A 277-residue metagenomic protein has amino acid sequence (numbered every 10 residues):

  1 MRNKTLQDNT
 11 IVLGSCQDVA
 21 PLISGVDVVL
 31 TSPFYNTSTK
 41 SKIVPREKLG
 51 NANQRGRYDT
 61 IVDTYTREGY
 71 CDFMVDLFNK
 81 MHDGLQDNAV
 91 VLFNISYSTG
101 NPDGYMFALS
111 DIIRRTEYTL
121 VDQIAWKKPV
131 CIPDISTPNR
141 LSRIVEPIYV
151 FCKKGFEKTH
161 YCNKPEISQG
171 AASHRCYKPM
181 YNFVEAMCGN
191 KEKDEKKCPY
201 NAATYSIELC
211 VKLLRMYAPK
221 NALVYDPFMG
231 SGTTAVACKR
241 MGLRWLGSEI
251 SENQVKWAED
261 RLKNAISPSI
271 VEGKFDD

Functional and structural regions predicted by a protein language model:
M1-Q7, E259-K274: Short, conserved SAM-binding/catalytic segment of Class I S-adenosyl-L-methionine-dependent methyltransferases
M1-W257: Core catalytic lobe of class I
G50-T60, N264-D277: Conserved phosphoryl-transfer catalytic core
